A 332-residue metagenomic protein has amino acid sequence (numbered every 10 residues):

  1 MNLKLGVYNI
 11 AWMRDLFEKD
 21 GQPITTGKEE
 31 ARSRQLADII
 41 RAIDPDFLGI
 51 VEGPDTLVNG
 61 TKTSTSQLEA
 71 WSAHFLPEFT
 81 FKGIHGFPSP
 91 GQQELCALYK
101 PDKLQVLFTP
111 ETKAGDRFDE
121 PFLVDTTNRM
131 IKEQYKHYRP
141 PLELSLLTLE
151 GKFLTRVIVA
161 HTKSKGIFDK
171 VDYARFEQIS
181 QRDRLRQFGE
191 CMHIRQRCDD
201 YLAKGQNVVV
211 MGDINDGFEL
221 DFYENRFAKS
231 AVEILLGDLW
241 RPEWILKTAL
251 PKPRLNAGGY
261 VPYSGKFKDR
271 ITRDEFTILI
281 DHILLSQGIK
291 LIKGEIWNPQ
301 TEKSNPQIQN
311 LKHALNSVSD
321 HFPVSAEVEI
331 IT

Functional and structural regions predicted by a protein language model:
M1-L95, K312-V324, E329-T332: N-terminal, active-site-proximal structural segment of metallo-dependent hydrolase catalytic domains
N2-F17, T109-P110, L154-I167, V171-D172 (+1 more regions): Active-site-proximal beta-strand elements of phosphoester/diester hydrolases
L5-I10, L36-S64, L98, L144 (+6 more regions): Active-site beta-strand/loop signature of hydrolases that rely on acidic residues for catalysis
L16-E29, K165-L185, Q309: A solvent-exposed, charged loop/short amphipathic helix patch at secondary-structure junctions
E30-S33, M130-L147, F188-C198: A Trp-anchored, charged/polar loop motif used as the substrate-binding/catalytic surface of acyl/ester-handling
G53-K163: Structured beta-strand-rich core segments of catalytic domains in phosphoester-bond hydrolases
L104-F108, Y135-H137, D200-V209, N215-T332: Metal-dependent phosphoester-hydrolase catalytic domains
T127-N128, F176-I179, F267: Flexible glycine/proline-enriched surface loops and loop-helix/loop-strand junctions
